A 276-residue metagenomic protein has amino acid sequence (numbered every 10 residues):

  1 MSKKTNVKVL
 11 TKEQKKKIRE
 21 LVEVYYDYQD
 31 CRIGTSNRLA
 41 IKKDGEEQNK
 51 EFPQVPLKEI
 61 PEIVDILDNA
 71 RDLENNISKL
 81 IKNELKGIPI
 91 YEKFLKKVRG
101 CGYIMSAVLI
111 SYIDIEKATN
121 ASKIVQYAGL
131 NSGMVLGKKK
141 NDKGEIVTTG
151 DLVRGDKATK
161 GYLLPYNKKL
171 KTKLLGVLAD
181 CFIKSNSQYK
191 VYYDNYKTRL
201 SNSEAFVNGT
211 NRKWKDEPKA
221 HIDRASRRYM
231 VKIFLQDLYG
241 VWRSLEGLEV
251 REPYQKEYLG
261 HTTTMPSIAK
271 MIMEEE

Functional and structural regions predicted by a protein language model:
M1-G87: Long, charge-rich intrinsically disordered scaffolds of nucleic-acid metabolism proteins
V9, E13-K16, E20-E23, D27 (+8 more regions): Conserved aromatic-histidine-acidic binding/catalytic patches
K16-N37, A107-Y112, T172-D180, R228-R243: Short, hydrophobic/amphipathic alpha-helical patches that form generic packing surfaces within helical domains
C31-I41, G45, D180-S187, F206 (+1 more regions): Intrinsically disordered or highly flexible coil/loop and linker segments, enriched in small and charged/polar residues
N76-I115: Coiled-coil termination/hinge junctions
L95, L109-D223, R228, V241: Phosphate-backbone recognition surface of nucleic-acid-processing proteins
P218-Y254, T263-A269: Basic, amphipathic alpha-helical segments enriched in Lys/Arg and hydrophobic/aromatic residues
M271-E276: Acidic, Ser/Thr-rich low-complexity intrinsically disordered segments
